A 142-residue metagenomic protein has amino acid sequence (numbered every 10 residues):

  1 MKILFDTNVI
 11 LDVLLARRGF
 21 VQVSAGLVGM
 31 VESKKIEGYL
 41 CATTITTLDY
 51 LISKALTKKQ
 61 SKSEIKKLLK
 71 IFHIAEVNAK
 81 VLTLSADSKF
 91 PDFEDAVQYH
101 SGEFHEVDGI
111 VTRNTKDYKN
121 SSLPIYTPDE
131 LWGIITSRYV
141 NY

Functional and structural regions predicted by a protein language model:
M1-L40, S53-Q60, W132-Y142: Short, well-structured N-terminal submotif of metal-dependent ribonuclease cores
K2, G26, E103-Y142: Acidic, PIN/NYN-like endoribonuclease modules and their adjacent C-terminal/linker elements
I10, I45, L82, Y118 (+1 more regions): A generic structural signal for short hydrophobic patches within well-formed alpha-helices
L14, I52, K89, S122: Short, flexible helix/strand-to-coil boundary loops that buttress conserved ligand/catalytic motifs in alpha/beta
R18, A25, T43-V81: Active-site-proximal, substrate-binding regions of enzyme catalytic domains and RNA-binding/basic surfaces
L40-A42, T112: Short beta-strand segments at enzyme active-site cores
H73-T115, Y142: Active-site neighborhoods of divalent-metal-dependent phosphate/nucleic-acid chemistry enzymes
